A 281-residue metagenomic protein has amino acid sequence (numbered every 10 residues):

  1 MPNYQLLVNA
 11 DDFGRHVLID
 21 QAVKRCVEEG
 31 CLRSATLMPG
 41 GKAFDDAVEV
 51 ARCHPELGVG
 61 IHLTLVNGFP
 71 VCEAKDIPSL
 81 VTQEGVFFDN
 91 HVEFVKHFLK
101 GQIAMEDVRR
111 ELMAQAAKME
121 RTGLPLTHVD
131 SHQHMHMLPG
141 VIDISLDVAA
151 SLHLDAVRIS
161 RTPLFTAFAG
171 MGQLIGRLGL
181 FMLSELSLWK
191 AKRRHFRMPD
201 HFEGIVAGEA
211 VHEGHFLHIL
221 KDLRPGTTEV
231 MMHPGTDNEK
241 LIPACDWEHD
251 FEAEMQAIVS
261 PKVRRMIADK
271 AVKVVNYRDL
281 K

Functional and structural regions predicted by a protein language model:
M1-V8, F13, V17-H128, G140-K281: Terminal accessory/targeting
S131-Q133: Active-site histidine-anchored catalytic micro-motif
H136-L138: Active-site pocket-lining segments that scaffold enzyme catalytic pockets across diverse folds
